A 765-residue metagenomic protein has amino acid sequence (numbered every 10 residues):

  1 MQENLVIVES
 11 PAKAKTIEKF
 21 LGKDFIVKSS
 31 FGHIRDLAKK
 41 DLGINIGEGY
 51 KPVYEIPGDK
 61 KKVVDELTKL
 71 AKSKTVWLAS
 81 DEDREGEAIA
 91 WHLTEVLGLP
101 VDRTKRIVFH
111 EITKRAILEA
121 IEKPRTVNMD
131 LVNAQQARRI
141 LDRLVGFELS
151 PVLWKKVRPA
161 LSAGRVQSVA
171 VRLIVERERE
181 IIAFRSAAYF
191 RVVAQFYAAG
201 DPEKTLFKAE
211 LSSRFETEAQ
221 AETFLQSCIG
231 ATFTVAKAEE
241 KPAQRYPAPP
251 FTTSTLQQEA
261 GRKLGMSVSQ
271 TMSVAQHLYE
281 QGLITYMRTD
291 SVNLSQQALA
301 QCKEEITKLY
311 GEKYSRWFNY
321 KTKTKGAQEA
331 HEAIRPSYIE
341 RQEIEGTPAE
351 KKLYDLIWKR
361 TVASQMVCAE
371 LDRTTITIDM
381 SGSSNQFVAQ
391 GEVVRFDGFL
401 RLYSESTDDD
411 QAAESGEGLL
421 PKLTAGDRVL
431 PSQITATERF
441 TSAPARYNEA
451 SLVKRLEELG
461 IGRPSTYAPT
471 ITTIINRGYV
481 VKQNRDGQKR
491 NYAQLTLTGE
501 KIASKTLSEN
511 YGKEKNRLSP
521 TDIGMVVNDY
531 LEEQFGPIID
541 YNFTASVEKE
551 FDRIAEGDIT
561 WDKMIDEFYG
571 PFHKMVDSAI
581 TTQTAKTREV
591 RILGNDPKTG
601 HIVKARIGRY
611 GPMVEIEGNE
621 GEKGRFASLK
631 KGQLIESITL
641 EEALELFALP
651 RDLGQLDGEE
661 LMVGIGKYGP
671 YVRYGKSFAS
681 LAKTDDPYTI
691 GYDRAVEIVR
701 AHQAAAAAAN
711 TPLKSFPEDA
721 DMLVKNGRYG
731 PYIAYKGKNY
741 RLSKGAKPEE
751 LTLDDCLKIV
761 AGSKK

Functional and structural regions predicted by a protein language model:
M1-I140, E148, L153, F318 (+2 more regions): Intrinsically disordered, low-complexity regulatory segments
Q2-L5, T16, K23, A71-K74 (+8 more regions): Basic, low-complexity terminal or inter-domain segments flanking catalytic cores
G22, S29, A38, P151 (+5 more regions): Accessory interaction regions appended to the cores of large information-processing enzymes
S80-E82, Q258-A260, R288: Short glycine-centered, acidic/aromatic-flanked micro-motifs in structured strand/loop junctions that mark active-site
I112-A194, E240-Q244: C-terminal or mid-to-C-terminal helical accessory/interaction module adjacent to the motor/catalytic core
E216-P250, Q257, T424-R428, T435-T437: Metal- or metallocofactor-binding catalytic centers and their adjacent structured scaffolds across diverse enzyme
Q257-E259, K263-Q270: A conserved hydrophobic secondary-structure block that centers on an alpha-helix together with its immediately flanking
